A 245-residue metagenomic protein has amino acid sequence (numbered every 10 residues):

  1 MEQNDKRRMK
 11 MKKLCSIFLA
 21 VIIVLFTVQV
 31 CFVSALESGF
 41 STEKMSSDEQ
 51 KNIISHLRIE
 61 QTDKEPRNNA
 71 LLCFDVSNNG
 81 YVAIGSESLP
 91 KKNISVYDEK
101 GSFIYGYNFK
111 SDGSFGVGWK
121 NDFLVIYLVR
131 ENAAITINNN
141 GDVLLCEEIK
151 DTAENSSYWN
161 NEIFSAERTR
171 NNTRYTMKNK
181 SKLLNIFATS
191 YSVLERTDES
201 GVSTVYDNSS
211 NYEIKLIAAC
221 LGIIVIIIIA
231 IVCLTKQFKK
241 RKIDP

Functional and structural regions predicted by a protein language model:
M1-K10: Short, Lys/Arg-enriched N-terminal segments with co-localized hydrophobic residues within the first ~10-30 amino acids
C15-P245: Eukaryotic scaffold repeat domains enriched in small/polar residues
